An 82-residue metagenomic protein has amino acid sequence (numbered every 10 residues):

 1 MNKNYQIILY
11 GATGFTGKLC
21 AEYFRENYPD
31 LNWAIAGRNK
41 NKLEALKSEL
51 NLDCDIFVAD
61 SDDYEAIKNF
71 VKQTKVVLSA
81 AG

Functional and structural regions predicted by a protein language model:
Y5-N27: N-terminal Rossmann NAD(P)H-binding glycine-rich loop of SDR-like oxidoreductase domains
G11, G37, A80-A81: Conserved residues at beta->alpha junctions
F15, N41-K42: Short alpha-helical
N32-A34: Short beta-strand element of Class I
A36-K40, D60-S61: N-terminal Rossmann-fold cofactor-binding loop
A45-C54: Short, conserved SAM-binding/catalytic segment of Class I S-adenosyl-L-methionine-dependent methyltransferases
F57-G82: Conserved Rossmann-fold cofactor-binding substructure of NAD(P)-dependent oxidoreductases
